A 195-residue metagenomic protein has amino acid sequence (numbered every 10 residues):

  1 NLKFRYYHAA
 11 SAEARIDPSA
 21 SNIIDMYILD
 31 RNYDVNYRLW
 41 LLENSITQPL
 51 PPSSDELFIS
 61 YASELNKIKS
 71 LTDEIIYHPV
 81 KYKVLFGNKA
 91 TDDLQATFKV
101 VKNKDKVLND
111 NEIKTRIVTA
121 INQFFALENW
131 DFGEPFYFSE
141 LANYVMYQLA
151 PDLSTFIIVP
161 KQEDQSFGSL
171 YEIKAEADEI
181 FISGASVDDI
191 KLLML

Functional and structural regions predicted by a protein language model:
N1, R5-Y7, L141-E163: Short acidic amphipathic segments
N1-F132: Carbohydrate-recognition loop of C-type lectin domains
R15-S19, K81-Q95, L127, L153-L195: Immediate N-terminus of the mature polypeptide
